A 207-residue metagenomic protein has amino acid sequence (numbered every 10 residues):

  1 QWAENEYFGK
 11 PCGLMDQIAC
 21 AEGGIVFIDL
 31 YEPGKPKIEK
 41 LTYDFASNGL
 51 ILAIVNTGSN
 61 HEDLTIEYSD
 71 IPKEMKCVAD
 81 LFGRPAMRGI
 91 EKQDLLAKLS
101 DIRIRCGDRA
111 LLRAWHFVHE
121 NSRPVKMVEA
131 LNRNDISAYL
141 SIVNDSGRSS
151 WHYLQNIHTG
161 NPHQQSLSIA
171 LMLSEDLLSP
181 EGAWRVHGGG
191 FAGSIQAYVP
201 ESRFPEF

Functional and structural regions predicted by a protein language model:
Q1-W2, G9-G13: Acidic/histidine-rich catalytic neighborhood of metal-dependent amide-processing enzymes
E4, F8, A19, G24-R185 (+1 more regions): C-terminal nucleotide
A192-G193: Active-site pocket scaffolds in enzymes
